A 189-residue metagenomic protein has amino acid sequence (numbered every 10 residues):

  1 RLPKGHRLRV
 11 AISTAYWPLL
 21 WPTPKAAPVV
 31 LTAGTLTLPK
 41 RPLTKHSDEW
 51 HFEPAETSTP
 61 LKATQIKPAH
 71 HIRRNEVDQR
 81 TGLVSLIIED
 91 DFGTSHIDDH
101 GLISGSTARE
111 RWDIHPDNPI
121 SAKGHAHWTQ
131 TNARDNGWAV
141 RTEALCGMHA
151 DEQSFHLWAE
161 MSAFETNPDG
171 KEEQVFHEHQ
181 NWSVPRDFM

Functional and structural regions predicted by a protein language model:
R1-M189: Glycine/threonine-rich phosphate-binding loop and adjacent beta-strand/alpha-helix elements that clamp
